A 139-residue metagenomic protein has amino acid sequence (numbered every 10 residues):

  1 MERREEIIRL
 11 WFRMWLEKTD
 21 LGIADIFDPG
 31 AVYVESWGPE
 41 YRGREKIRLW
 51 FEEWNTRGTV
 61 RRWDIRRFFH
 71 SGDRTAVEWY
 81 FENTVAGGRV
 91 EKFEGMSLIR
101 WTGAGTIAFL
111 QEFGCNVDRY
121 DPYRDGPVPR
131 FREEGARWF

Functional and structural regions predicted by a protein language model:
M1-T19, G135: Short, aromatic-enriched amphipathic alpha-helices that serve as compact interaction elements
R9-F12, A24, E52: Non-transmembrane alpha-helical segments in soluble domains of secreted/periplasmic/extracellular proteins
W11-M14, V34, N83: Alpha-helix C-capping/helix-to-loop hinge sites
E17-G30: Short, well-ordered alpha-helical segments enriched in acidic and aromatic residues
V32-R42, E53-R57: A short gly/proline-enriched turn/hairpin at secondary-structure junctions
R48-F139: A beta-strand edge to alpha-helix "cap/lid" segment located at domain peripheries
